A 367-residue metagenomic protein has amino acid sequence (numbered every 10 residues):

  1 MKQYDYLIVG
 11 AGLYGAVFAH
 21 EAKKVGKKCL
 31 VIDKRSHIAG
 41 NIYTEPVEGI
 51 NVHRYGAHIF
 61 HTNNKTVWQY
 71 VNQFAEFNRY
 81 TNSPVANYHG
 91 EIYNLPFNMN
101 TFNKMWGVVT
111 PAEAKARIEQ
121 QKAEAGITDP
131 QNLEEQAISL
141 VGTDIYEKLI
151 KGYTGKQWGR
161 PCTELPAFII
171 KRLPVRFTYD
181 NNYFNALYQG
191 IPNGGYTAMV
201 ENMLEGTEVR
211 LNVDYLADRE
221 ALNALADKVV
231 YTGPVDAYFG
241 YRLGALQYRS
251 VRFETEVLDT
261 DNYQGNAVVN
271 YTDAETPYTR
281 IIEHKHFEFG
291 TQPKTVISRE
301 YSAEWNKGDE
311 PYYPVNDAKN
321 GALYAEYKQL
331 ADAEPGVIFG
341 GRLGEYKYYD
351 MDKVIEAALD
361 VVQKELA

Functional and structural regions predicted by a protein language model:
Y4, G26, T207, L225-D227 (+1 more regions): Short, well-ordered alpha-helix to beta-strand connector turns
Y4-V31, V362, L366: N-terminal Rossmann-like FAD-binding beta1-loop-alpha1 element of flavoenzymes
L13-Y14, S36-I38, N100, G155 (+5 more regions): Short, solvent-exposed loop/turn segments at secondary-structure junctions
H20-E48: Glycine-rich FAD pyrophosphate-binding loop
E48-A123: Dinucleotide-binding Rossmann-like beta1-alpha1 core, especially the glycine-rich loop that anchors the ADP
H89-Y93, M99-K228, T232-F239: Active-site/ligand-binding neighborhood in enzyme catalytic cores
Y215-L330: Mid-domain catalytic core of redox enzymes that form a hydrophobic substrate pocket/lid adjacent to a catalytic redox
E310-A367: C-terminal catalytic lobe of FAD-dependent flavoproteins
